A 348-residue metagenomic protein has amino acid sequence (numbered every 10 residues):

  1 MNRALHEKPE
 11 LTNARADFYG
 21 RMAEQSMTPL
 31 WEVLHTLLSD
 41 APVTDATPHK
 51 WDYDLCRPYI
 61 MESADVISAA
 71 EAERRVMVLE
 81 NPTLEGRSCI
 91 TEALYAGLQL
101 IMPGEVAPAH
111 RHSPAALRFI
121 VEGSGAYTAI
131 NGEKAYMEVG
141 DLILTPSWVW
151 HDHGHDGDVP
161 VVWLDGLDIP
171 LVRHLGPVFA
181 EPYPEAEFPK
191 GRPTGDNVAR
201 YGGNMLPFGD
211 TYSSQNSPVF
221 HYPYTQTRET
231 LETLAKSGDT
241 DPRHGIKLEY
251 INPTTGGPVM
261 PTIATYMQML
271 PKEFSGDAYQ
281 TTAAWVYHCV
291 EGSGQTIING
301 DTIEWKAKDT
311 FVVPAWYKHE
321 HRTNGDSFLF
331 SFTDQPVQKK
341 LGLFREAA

Functional and structural regions predicted by a protein language model:
M1-T91, F188-T262, Y266: A short, N-terminal "cap"/entry segment at the start of jelly-roll beta-barrel domains of the cupin/DSBH fold
N2-R15, D156-N216, F220, T323-A348: Double-stranded beta-helix
L84-Y95, M102-L117, G132, T255-A264 (+1 more regions): A short beta-loop-beta micro-motif enriched in histidine and acidic residues
M102-V139, T145-V149, G154, Y279-A307: A short beta-strand-loop-beta hairpin characteristic of the jelly-roll/cupin
I130, Y136-G157, W163-D168, I298 (+2 more regions): Conserved metal-binding segment of the jelly-roll/cupin
T254-G257, I263, M267-M269, T282 (+3 more regions): C-terminal structured domain segments across diverse proteins
S275, H288-G294, W316, D334-V337: Hydrophobic alpha-helix feature that most strongly marks membrane-spanning transmembrane helices and their immediate
